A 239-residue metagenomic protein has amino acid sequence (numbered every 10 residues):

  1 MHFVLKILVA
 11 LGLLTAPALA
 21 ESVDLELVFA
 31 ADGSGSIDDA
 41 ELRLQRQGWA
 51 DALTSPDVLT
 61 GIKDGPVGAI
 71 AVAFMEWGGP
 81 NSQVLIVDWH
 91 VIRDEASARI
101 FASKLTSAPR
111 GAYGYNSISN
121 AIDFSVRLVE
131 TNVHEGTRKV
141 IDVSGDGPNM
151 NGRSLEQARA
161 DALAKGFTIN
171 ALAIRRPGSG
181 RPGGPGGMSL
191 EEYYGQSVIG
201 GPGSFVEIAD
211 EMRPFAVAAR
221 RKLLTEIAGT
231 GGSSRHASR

Functional and structural regions predicted by a protein language model:
H2-A10: Sec-dependent signal peptide recognition, specifically the positively charged N-region followed immediately by
A16-E21: Sec/Tat signal peptide C-region and signal peptidase I cleavage site
S22-I86, A121-S125, V140-S144: Von Willebrand factor
A30-A40, V72, D88, K104-Y115 (+3 more regions): Second-shell loop/turn segments in exported
I62, P148-Y193: VWA/integrin I-like adhesion module and closely mimicked acidic/polar interface patches used
G65-K104, R181-Q196: Short beta-strand-loop
S82-V84, R99-K139, A171-P182, S189 (+2 more regions): Von Willebrand factor
I174-G231: Von Willebrand factor A/integrin I-like adhesion domains
